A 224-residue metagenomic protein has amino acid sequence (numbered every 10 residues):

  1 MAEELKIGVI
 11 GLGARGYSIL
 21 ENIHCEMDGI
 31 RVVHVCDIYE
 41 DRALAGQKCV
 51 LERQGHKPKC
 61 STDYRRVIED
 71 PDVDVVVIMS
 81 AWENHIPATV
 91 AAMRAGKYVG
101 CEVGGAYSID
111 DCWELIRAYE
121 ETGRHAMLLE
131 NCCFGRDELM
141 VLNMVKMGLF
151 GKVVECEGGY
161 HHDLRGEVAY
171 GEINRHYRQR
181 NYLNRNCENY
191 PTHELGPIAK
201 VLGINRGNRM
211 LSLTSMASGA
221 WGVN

Functional and structural regions predicted by a protein language model:
M1-Q54: N-terminal Rossmann-like dinucleotide-binding module
G11, T122-M127, C132-N224: Predominantly a Rossmann-like dinucleotide-binding segment in NAD(P)-dependent oxidoreductases
I30, P58, K97, G123-H125 (+1 more regions): Short, well-ordered coil/turn segments that N-cap beta-strands
V33, P58, D72-D74: Conserved acidic residues
V35, V76, C156: Receiver (REC) domain switch-region micro-motif
K57-D63: Conserved SAM-binding strand-loop segment of SAM-dependent methyltransferases
R66-V67: Short alpha-helical segment
V75, A81-W82, I86-F134, G148: Beta-strand-loop-alpha-helix segment that lines the small-molecule cofactor/substrate pocket of alpha/beta enzymes
